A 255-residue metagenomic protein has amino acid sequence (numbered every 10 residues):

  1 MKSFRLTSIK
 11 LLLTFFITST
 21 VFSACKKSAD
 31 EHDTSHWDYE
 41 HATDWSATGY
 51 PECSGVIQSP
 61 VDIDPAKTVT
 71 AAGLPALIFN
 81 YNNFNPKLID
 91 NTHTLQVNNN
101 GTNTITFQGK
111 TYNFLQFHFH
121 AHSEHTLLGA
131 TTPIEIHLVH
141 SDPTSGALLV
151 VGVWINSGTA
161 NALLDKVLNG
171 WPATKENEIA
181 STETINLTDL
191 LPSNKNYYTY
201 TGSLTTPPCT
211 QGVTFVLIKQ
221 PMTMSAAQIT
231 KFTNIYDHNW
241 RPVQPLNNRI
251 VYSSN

Functional and structural regions predicted by a protein language model:
F4-L6, K10, C25-N255: Alpha-carbonic anhydrase
S8-T18: Sec-dependent N-terminal signal peptides
T18-S19, S46: Residue-level signal for mature regions of secreted extracellular proteins and peptides
